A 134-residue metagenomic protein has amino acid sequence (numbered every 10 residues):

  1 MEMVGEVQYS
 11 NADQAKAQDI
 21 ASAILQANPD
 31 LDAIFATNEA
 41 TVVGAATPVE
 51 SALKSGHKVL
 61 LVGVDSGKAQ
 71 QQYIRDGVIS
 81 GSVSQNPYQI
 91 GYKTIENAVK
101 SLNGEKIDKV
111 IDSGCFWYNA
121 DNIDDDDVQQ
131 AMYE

Functional and structural regions predicted by a protein language model:
M1-E134: A residue-level marker of the well-folded mature domains of exported/periplasmic proteins
